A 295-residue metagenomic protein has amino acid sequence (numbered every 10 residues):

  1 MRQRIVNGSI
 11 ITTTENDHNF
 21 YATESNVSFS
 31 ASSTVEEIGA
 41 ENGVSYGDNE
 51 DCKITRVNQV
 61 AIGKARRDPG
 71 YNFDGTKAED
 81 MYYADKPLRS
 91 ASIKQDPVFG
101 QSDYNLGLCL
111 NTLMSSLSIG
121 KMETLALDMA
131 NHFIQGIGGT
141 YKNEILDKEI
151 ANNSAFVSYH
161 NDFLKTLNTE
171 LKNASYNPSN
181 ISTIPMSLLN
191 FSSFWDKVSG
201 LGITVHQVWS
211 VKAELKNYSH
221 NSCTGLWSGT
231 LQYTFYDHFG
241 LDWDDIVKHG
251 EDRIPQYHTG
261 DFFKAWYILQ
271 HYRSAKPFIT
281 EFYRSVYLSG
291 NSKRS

Functional and structural regions predicted by a protein language model:
M1-V57: Right-handed beta-helix
V6, T14, Q207, Y272-S274: Residues that act as N-cap/strand-start positions at coil-to-secondary-structure junctions
S28, T34-V35, S45, K53 (+4 more regions): Ser/Thr- (and often Asn-) enriched beta-sheet segments in non-cytosolic proteins
V57-V205, A213-E214: Membrane-inserting hydrophobic helices used for pore formation or membrane fusion
S192-R253: Acidic, glycine-rich flexible loop segments
C223, D237-S295: Active-site or metal-binding loop neighborhoods of secreted/extracellular toxin and effector enzymes
